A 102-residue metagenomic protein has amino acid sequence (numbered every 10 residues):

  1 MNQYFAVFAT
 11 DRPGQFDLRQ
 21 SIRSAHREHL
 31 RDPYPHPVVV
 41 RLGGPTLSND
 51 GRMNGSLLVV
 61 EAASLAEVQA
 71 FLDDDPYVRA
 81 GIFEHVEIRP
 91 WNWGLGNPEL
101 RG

Functional and structural regions predicted by a protein language model:
M1-G102: Conserved, structured core segments of small domains
